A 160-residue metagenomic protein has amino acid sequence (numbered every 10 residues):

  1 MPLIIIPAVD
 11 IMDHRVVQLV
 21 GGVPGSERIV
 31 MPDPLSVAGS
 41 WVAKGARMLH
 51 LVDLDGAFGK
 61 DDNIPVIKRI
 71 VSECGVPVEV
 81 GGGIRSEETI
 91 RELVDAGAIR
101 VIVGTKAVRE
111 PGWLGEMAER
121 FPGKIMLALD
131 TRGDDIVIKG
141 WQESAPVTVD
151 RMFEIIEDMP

Functional and structural regions predicted by a protein language model:
L3, G59-G82, L114-D130: Alpha-helix-loop-beta-strand connector modules within alpha/beta enzyme cores
I4-A8, M48, G75-E79, I99-I102 (+2 more regions): Structural preference for beta-strand elements that scaffold enzyme active sites
D10, W41, L49, V80 (+3 more regions): Conserved, mostly hydrophobic/aromatic
D13-V17, G21-G25, A98-P160: Conserved anion-binding
V30-V42, R85-R91, S144-I155: Short, acidic/polar
V37-V52, A96, D158-P160: Catalytic domains of carbohydrate-active enzymes, especially glycoside hydrolases
S40-K44, R69, P77-E79, G83-V101 (+1 more regions): Active-site loop-to-helix "anion-binding N-cap" substructures in soluble metabolic enzymes
M48-V66, T105: Glycine-rich, proline-tolerant flexible connector loops at the mouths of alpha/beta enzymes
